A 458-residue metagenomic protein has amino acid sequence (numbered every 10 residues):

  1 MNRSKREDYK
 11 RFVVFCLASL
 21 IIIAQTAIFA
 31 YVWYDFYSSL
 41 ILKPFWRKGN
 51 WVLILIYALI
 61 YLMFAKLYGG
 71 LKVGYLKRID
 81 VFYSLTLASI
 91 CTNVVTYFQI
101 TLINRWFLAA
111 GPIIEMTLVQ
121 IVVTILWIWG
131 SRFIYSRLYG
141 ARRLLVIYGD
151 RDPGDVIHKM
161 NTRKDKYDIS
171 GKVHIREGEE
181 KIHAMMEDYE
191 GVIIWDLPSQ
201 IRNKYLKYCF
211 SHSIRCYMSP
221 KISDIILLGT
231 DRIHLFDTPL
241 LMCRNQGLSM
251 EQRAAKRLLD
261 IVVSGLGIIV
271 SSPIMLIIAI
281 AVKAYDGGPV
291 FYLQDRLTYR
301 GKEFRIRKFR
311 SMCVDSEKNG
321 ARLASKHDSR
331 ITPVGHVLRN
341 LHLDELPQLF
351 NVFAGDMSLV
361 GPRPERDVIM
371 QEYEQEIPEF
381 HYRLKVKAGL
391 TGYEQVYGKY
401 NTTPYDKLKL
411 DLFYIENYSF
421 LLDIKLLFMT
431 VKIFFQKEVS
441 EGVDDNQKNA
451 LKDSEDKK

Functional and structural regions predicted by a protein language model:
M1-I22, W129-S272, E441, N446-K458: N-terminal hydrophobic signal-anchor/signal peptide
M1-S136, E438: Signature of alpha-helical transmembrane segments in polytopic membrane proteins
V73-S89, F107-V123, R142-I157, K172-A184 (+3 more regions): Alpha-helical membrane-embedding segments and immediately adjacent membrane-interface amphipathic helices
L85, S89, N93, L258-I269 (+1 more regions): Loop-to-transmembrane-helix entry motif
L85-S89, A141-V156, P289-M312: Membrane-cytosol interface motif
S223-D224, Y292-R330, T391-K409: Short, glycine-rich, amphipathic interfacial segments at transmembrane boundaries or analogous
Q252-D315, N351, F420, L426-K458: A hydrophobic, helix-centered structural microdomain
S325-K387, L426-T430, F434: A short, structured surface patch at a secondary-structure boundary
